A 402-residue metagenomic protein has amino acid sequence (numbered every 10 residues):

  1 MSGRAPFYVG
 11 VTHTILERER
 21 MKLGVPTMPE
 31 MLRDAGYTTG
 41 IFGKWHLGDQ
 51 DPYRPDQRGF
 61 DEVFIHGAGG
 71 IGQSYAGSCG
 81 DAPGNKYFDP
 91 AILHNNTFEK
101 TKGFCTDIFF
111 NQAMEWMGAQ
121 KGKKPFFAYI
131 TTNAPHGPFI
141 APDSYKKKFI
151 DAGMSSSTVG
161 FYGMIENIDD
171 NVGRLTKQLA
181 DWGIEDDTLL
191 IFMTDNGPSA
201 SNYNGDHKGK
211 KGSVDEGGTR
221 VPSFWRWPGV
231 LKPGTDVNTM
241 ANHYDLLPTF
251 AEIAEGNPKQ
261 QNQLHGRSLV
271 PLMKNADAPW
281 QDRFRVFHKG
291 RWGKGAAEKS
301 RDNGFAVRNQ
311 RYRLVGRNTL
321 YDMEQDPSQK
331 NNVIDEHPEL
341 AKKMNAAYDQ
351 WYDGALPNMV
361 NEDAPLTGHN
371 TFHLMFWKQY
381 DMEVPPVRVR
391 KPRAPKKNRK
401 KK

Functional and structural regions predicted by a protein language model:
M1-G316, M323-A346, Q350, M359-V360 (+1 more regions): Formylglycine-dependent sulfatase
N318, D363-A364: Acidic carboxylate-rich catalytic motifs and surrounding loops in phosphoryl-/glycosyl-chemistry enzymes
D353: Acidic/polar, glycine-enriched structural segments that form the non-catalytic walls/loops of the carbohydrate-binding
P365-T371: Long, compositionally biased
